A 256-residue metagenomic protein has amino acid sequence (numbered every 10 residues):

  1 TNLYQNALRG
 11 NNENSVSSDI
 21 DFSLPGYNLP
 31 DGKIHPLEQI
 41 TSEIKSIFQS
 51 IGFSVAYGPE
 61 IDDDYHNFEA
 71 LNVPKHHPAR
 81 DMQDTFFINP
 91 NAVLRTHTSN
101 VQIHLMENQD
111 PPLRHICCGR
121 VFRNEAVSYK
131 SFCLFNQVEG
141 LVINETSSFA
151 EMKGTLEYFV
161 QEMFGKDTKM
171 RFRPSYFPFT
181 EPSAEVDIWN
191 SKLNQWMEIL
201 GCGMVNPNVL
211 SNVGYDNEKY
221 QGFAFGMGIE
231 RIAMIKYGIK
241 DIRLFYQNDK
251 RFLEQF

Functional and structural regions predicted by a protein language model:
T1-F256: TRNA-recognition modules of translation machinery and tRNA-sensing kinases, especially anticodon-binding
